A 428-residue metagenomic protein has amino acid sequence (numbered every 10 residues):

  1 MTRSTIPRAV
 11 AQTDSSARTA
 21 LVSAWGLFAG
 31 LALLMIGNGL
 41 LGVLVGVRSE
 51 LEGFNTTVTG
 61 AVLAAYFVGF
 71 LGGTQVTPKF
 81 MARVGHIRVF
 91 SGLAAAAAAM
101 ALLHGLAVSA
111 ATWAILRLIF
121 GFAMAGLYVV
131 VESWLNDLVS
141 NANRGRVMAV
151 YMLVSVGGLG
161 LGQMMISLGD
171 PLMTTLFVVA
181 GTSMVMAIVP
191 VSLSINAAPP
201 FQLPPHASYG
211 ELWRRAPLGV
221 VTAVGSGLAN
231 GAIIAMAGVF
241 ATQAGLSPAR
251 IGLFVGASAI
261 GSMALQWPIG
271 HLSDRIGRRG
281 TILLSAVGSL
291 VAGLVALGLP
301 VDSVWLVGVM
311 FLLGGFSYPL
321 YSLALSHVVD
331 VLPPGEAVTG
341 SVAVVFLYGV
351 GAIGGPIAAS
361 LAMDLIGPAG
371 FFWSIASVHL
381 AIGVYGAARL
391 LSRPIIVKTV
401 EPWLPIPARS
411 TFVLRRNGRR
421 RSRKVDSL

Functional and structural regions predicted by a protein language model:
M1-T19, P199-Y209, R389-L428: Intrinsic disorder in cytosolic terminal tails and internal cytosolic loops of multi-pass membrane transporters
A17-F67, G219-T222, G231-F240, A244: Helix-loop boundary and gating motifs at the non-cytosolic
G73-H86, D170, L265-G277, M363-D364: Helix-to-loop junctions at the C-terminal end of transmembrane segments in multipass secondary transporters
R88-L102, G181, G280-V295, A376: Structural signature of the two symmetry-related core transmembrane helices
A111-I119, V304-L312: Paired small-residue
L118-L153: Cytoplasmic helix-loop-helix junction between adjacent transmembrane helices in 12-TM secondary transporters
G126-V139, Y318-P333: Intracellular juxtamembrane helix-capping segments at the cytosolic ends of symmetry-related transmembrane helices
I166-D170, G181-F201, I382-L390: C-terminal membrane-cytosol helix-exit motif in multi-pass small-molecule transporters
